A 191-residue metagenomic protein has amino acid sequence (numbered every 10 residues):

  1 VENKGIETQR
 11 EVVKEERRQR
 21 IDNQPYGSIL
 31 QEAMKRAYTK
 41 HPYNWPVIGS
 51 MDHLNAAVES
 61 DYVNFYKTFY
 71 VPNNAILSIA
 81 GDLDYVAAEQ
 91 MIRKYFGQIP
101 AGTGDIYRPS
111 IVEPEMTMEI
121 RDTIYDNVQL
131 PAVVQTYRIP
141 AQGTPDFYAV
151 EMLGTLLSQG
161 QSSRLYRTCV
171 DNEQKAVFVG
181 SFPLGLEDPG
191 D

Functional and structural regions predicted by a protein language model:
V1-K4: Short, polar/flexible loop-turn hinges at active-site or ligand-entry regions and domain interfaces
R20-N74, Y85, Q98-T144, T155-D191: Non-catalytic beta-strand/loop surface segments
D82: Carbohydrate-associated surface elements
E89-F96: Short amphipathic alpha-helices in soluble, non-transmembrane regions that often serve as interface/regulatory elements
D146-Y148: Zinc-dependent metallopeptidase catalytic helix centered on the HExxH motif and its immediate flanking segment
